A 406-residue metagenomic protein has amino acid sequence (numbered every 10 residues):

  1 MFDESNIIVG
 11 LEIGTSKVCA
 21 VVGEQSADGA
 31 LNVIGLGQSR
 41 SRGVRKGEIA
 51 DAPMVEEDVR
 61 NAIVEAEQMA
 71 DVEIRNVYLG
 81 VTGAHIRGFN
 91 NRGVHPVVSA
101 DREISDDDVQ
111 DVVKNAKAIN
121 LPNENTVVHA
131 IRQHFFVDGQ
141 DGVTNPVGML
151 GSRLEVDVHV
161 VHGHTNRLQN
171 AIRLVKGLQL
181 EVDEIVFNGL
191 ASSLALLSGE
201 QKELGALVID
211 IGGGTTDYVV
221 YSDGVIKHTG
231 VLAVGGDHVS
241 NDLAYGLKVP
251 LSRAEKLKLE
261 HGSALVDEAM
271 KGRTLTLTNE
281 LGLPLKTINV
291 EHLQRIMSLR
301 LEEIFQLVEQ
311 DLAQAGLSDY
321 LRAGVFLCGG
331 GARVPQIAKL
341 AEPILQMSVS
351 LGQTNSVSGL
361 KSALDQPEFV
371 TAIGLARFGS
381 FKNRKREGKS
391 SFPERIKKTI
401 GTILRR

Functional and structural regions predicted by a protein language model:
M1-K17, V21-V208, V225-I226, G236 (+7 more regions): Nucleotide/phosphate-binding catalytic cleft detector across ATP-hydrolyzing and phosphate-transferring enzymes
T15, G213-G214, V220: Short, glycine/acidic-enriched loop or turn micro-motifs at the edges of active sites
L79-A84, G212, A323-R333: Glycine-rich beta-strand-to-loop/alpha-helix junction loops that act as flexible
S198-E200, G330-I344: Short glycine/threonine-rich loop-to-helix capping motif typified by GTGT followed within a few residues by an Asp-Pro
L207, V219, G224-K227, V231 (+2 more regions): Conserved structured catalytic cores and adjacent interaction surfaces of nucleotide-binding/hydrolyzing enzymes
R300-E309: A general structural motif
V308, L327, L375: Hydrophobic, well-ordered secondary-structure elements that form the walls of internal hydrophobic environments
